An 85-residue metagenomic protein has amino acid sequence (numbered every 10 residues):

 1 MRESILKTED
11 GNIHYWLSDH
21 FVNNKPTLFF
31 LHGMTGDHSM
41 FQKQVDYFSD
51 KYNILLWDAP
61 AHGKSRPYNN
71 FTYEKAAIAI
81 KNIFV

Functional and structural regions predicted by a protein language model:
M1-N12: N-terminal cap/lid segment of alpha/beta-hydrolase-fold proteins
R2, S49-N53, V85: Short glycine/proline-enriched coil/turn segments at helix->beta-strand junctions
I5-K7, G33, Y68-T72: Pocket-edge positions in alpha/beta enzyme catalytic cores
G11-H20, K75, A79: Residue-level detection of beta-strand scaffold positions
H14-R66: Conserved HGGG/HGGXW glycine-rich cap/lid loop of the alpha/beta-hydrolase fold
L55-V85: Active-site loop/oxyanion-hole signature of alpha/beta-hydrolase fold enzymes
